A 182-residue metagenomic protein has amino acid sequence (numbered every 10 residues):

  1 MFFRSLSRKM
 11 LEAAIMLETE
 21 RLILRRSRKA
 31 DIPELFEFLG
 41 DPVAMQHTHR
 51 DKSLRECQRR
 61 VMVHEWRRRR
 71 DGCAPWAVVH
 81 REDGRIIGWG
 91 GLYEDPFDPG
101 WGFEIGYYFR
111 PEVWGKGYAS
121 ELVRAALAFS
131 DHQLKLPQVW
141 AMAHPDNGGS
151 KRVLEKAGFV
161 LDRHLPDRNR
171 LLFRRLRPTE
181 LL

Functional and structural regions predicted by a protein language model:
M1-H47, P75-L182: Acyl-donor (CoA/ACP) binding surface of acyl/acetyltransferases
V43-V63, A74: Conserved GNAT-fold acetyl-CoA-binding loop/helix
R67-D71: Short loop/turn motifs at secondary-structure junctions and domain boundaries
